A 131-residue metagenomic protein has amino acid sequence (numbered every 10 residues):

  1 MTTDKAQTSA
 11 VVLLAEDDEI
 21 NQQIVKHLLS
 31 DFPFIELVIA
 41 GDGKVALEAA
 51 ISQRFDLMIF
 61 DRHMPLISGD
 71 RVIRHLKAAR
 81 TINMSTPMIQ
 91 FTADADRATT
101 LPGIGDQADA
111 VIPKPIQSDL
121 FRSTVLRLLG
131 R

Functional and structural regions predicted by a protein language model:
E16: Conserved acidic carboxylate
E19-V38: Two-component/phosphorelay signaling modules centered on CheY-like receiver
K26, R71, A95-V111, S123: Alpha4 helix (beta4-alpha4-beta5 surface) of REC/receiver domains from two-component response regulators
I39-L57: Acidic, metal-coordinating helix/loop segments flanking the phosphotransfer/catalytic sites of two-component signaling
D42, S68-R74: Acidic catalytic/metal-coordinating carboxylates
P65-L66, D96: The feature encodes the CheY-like receiver
I116-V125: C-terminal output helix
